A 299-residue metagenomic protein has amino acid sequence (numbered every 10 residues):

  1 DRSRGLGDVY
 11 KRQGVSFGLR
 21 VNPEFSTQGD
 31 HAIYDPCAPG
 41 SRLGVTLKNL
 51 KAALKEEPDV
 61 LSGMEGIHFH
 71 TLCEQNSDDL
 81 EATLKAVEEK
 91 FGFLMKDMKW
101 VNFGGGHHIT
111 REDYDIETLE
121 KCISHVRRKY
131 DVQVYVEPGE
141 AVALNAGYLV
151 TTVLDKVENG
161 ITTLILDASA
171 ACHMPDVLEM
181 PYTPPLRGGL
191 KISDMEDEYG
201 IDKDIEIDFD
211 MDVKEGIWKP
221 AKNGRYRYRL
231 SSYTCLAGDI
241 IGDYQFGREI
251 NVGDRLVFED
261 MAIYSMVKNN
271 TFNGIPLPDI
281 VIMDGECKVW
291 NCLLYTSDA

Functional and structural regions predicted by a protein language model:
D1-Y10, Y295-A299: Single conserved hydrophobic/aromatic residue that forms the stacking wall/gate of nucleotide- or nucleobase-binding
R4-W100, E112-Y114, C122-H125, I165: Active-site-proximal beta-alpha core segment in soluble small-molecule metabolic enzymes
G18, N102, V134-V136: A structural signal for short, well-ordered beta-strand segments and their strand-loop junctions that often border
V21-P23, G105, A170: Short, small-residue-rich loop/turn micro-motifs
H68-T71, M98-G104, S232-T234, E259-A262: Glycine-rich anion-binding loop/nest that anchors nucleotide
T71-L72, V101-T110, P138-E140: Glycine-rich beta-strand-to-loop/alpha-helix junction loops that act as flexible
C122, Q133-S297: Charged (often Lys/Glu-rich) extended helix/loop segments that serve as interaction or gating elements
